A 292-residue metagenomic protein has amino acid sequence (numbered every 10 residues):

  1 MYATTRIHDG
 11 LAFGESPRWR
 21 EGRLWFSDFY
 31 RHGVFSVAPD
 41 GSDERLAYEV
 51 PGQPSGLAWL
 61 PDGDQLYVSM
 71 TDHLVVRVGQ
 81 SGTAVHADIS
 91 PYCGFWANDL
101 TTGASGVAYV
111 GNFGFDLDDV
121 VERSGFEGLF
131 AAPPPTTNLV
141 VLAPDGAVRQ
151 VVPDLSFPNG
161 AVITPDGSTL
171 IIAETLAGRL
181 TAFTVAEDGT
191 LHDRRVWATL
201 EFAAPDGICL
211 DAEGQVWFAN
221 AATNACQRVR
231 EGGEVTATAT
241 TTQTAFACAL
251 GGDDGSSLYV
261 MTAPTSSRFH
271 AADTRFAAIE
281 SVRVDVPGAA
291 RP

Functional and structural regions predicted by a protein language model:
M1-G10, P39, R194, V282-D285 (+1 more regions): A short helix->beta-strand "capping" segment at the edge of beta-propeller domains
A3-H8, S42-Y48, T83-S90, A147-P153 (+2 more regions): A short beta-strand motif characteristic of beta-propeller blades
H8-R23, V50-Y67, P91-A108, G114-D116 (+4 more regions): Beta-rich, blade/repeat-based domains predominating in secreted/periplasmic proteins but also intracellular
F29, M70-T71, F113-F115, T175 (+4 more regions): Short loop/turn segments immediately following the C-termini of beta-strands
G33-F35, L74-V76, T137-V140, R179-T181 (+2 more regions): A short loop-to-beta-strand structural motif that recurs across blades of beta-propeller domains
A38-S42, V78-G82, L142-G146, T184-G189 (+2 more regions): Short loop/turn segments that connect beta-strands within beta-propeller blades
V110-P134, A263-T274: Short, conserved, GDST-rich strand-edge loop motifs in beta-rich repeat architectures
A249-P292: Blade-level signature of beta-propeller repeat domains, shared across WD40, Kelch, NHL, RCC1 and BNR/Asp-box propellers
